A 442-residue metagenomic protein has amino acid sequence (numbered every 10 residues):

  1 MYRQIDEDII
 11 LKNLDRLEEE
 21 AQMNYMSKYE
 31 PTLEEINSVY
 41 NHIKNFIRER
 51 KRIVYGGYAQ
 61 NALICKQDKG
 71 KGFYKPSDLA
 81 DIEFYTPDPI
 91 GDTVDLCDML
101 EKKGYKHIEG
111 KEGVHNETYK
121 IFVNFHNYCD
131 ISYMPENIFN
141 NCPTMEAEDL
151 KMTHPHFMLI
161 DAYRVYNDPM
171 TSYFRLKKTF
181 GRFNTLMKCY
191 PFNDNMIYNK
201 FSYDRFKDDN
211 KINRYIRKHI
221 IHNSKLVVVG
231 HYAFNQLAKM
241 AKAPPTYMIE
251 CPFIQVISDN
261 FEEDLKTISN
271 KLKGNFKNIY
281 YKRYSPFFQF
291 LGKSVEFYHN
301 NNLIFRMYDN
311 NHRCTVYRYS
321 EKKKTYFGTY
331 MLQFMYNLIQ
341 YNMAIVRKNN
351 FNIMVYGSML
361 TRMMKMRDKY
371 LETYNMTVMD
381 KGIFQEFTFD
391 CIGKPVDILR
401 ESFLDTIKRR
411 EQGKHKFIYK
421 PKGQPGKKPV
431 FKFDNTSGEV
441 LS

Functional and structural regions predicted by a protein language model:
M1-S38, E146-K211, I398, Y419-K428 (+1 more regions): N-terminal regions immediately upstream of nucleotidyltransferase
I36-I90, I212-E262: Active-site nucleotide-donor binding segment shared across nucleotidyl transfer reactions
N37-H42, K106, N116-E117, N210-Y215 (+1 more regions): Short alpha-helical segments and helix-capping/turn motifs at coil-helix boundaries
I90-C97, E262-S269: Short, conserved charged micro-motifs
C97-N140, N270-T315: Conserved catalytic core of two-metal-ion nucleotidyltransferases
K106-E109, H115-T118, N124, F139-F192 (+3 more regions): Non-catalytic nucleic-acid-binding/docking modules located in mid-to-C-terminal regions of nucleic-acid enzymes
T246, N301, K322-K324, Q424-P425 (+1 more regions): Intrinsic-disorder/low-complexity loop/linker signature
N350-S358, M363-E439: Eukaryotic intrinsically disordered, low-complexity regulatory regions enriched in Ser/Thr/Pro and acidic residues
